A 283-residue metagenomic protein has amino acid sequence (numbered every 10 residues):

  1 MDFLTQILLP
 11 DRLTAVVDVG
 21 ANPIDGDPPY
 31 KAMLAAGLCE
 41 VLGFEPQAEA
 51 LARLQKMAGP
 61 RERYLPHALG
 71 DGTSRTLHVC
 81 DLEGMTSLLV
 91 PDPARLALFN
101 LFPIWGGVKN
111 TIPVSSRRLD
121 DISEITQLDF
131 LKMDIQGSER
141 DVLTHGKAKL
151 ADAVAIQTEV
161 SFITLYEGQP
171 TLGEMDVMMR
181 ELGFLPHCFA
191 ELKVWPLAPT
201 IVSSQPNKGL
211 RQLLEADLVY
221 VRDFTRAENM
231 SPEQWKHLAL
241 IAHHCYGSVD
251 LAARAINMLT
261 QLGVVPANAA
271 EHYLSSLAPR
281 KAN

Functional and structural regions predicted by a protein language model:
M1-N283: Phosphate/nucleotide-binding beta-alpha loop and adjacent structural elements of enzyme active sites
